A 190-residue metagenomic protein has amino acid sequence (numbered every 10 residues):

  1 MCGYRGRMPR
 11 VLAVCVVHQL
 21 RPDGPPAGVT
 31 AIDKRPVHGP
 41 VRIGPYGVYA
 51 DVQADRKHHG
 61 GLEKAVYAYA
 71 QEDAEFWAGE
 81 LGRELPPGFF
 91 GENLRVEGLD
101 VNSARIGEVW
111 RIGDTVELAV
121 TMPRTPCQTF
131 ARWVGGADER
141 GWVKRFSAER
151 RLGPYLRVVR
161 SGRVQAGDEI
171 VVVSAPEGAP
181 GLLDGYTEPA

Functional and structural regions predicted by a protein language model:
C2-A131, P176-A190: Electropositive, beta-rich accessory/interaction domains or terminal extensions that provide binding surfaces
R35, V159-G162, S174: Short, contiguous, pocket-lining structural segments that sit at or immediately flank catalytic/ligand-binding sites
R83-G91, G136-R151: Short, basic/aromatic beta-hairpin or loop at an interaction surface
L94, W110, L156-V158, I170: Short beta-strand element of the conserved SAM-dependent methyltransferase core
V96-G98, R150-R160: Short alpha-helix capping/helix-loop boundary micro-motifs
G107, S161, Q165-G167: Loop/turn positions that initiate beta-strands
Q165, V172, E188-A190: Conserved, structured C-terminal
D168-V173, A179: Extended, aromatic/histidine-rich regions of cofactor-dependent oxidoreductases associated with respiratory
